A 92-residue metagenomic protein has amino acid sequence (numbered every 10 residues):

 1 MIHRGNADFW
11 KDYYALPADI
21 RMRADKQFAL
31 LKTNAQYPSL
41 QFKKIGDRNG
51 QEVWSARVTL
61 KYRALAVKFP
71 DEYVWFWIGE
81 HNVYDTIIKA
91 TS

Functional and structural regions predicted by a protein language model:
M1-Q27: Arg/Lys-rich, positively charged N-terminal/basic patches that mediate binding to nucleic acids
I2-R4, K11, V58-S92: Enriched for short, Lys/Arg-rich terminal
W10, F28-L31, W54, W75-W77: Tryptophan-centered motif/residue detector
R21, Q36-S39, H81: Residue-level signal for secondary-structure boundary elements
R21-A24, V53, K61-R63: Hydrophobic alpha-helical segments
M22-L30, D85-S92: Short, charge- and proline-biased low-complexity linear segments that act as flexible interaction/docking motifs
L30-A56: A short, surface-exposed loop/turn module that caps and links secondary-structure elements
